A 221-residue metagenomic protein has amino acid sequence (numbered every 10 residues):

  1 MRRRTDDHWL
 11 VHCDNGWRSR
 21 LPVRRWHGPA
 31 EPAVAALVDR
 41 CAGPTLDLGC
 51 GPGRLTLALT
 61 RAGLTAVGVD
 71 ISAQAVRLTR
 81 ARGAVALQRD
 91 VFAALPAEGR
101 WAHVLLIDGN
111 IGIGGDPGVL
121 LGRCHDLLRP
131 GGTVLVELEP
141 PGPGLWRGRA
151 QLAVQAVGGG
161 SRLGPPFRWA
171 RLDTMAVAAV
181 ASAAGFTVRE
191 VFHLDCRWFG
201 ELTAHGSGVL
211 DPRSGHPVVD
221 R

Functional and structural regions predicted by a protein language model:
M1-R40: S-adenosyl-L-methionine
G49-G53: Class I SAM-dependent methyltransferase "Motif I" SAM/SAH-binding loop
S72: Conserved SAM/SAH-binding beta-strand->alpha-helix loop
G83-A93: Conserved SAM-binding strand-loop segment of SAM-dependent methyltransferases
W101-P117: A short SAM/SAH-binding and catalytic strip from SAM-dependent methyltransferases
G118-P130: A short glycine-rich, Lys/Arg-flanked "PGG" loop and its adjoining helix->strand segment in the class I
G131-E139: Conserved beta-strand signature within the Rossmann-like core of class I S-adenosyl-L-methionine
F167-G185: Short alpha-helix
